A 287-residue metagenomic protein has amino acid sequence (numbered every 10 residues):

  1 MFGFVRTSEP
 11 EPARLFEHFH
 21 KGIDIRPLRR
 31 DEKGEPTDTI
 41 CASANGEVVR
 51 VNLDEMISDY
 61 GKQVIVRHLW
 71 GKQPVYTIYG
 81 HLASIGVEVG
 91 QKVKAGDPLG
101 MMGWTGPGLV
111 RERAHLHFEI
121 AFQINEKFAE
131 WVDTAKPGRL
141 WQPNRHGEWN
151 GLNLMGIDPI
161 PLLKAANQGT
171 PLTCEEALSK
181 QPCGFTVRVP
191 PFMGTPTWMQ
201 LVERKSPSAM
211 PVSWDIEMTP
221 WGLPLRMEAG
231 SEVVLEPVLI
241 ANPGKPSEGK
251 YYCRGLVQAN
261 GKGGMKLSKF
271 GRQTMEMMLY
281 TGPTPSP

Functional and structural regions predicted by a protein language model:
F2-A42: Short glycine/threonine/proline-enriched tight-turn/helix- or strand-capping micro-motif at secondary-structure
R26-R29, Y76-S84, G103-W104, R139: Short helix/strand-bridging catalytic loops that position acidic/His residues to coordinate divalent metals and engage
E35-T37, C41-A83, R111-R113, H117: Zn2+-dependent peptidoglycan hydrolase active-site motif and core
T39-V51, V87-M102: Short, well-structured beta-strand-loop connectors
D54-M56, L99-G100, T105-L109: Short, charged beta-turn/beta-strand-edge "cap" motif at the junction between a beta-strand and an adjacent loop
G71, V89-W104, L116-I124: Internal, hydrophobic cores of structured domains that mediate oligomerization or house catalytic pockets within large
E88, R113, H117-Q273: Acidic, glycine-rich catalytic/binding loops that coordinate metals and/or anionic ligands
K266-P287: Charge-dense, extended regions
